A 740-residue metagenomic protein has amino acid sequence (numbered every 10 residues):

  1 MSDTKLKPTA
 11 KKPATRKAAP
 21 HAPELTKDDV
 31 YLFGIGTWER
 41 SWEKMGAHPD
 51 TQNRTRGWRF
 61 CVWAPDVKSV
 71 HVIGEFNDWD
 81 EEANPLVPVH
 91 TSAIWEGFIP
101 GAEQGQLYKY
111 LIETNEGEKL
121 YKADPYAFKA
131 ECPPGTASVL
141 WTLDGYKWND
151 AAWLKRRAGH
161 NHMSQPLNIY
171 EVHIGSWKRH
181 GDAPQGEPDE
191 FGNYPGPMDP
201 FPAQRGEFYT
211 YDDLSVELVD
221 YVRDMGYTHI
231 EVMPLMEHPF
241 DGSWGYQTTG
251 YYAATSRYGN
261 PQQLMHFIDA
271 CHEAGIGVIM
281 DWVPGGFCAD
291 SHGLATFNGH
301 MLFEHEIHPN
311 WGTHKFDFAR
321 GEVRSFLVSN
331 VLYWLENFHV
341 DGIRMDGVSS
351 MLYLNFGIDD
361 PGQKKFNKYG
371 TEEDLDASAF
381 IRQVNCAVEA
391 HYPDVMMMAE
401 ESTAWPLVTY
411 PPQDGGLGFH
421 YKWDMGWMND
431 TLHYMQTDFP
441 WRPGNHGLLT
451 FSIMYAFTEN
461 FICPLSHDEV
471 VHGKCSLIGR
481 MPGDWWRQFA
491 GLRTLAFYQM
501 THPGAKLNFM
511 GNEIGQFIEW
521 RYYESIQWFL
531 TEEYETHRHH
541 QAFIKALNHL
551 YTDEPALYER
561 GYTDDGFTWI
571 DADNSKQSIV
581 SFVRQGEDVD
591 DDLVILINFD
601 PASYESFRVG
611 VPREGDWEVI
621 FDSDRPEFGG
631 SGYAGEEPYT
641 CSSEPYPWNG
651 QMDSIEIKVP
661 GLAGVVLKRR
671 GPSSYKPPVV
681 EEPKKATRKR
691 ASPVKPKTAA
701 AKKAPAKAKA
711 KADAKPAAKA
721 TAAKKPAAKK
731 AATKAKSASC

Functional and structural regions predicted by a protein language model:
S2-N168, Q185, F191, V216-V222 (+5 more regions): Carbohydrate-interacting/catalytic domains
A10, E131, A151-S164, H173-E372 (+2 more regions): Substrate-binding/active-site clefts of carbohydrate-active enzymes
E118-L120, K178-H180, H238-D241, G286-D290 (+8 more regions): Short catalytic/ligand-binding loop motif for oxyanion handling, primarily in non-cytosolic enzymes, centered on
T210-L214, N260-Q263, E322-L327, E373-F380 (+4 more regions): Soluble or luminal CAZymes and related metallo-dependent hydrolases
V219-R223, I268, V331-L335, N385 (+3 more regions): Non-transmembrane alpha-helical segments in soluble domains of secreted/periplasmic/extracellular proteins
Y251, T255-G259, F318, Y369-E373 (+3 more regions): Short, contiguous acidic/charged loop-to-helix segments that flank catalytic cores in large enzymes
H339-D341, F356-E524, T552-D624, G629-G632 (+1 more regions): Conserved alpha/beta catalytic core and glycan-binding cleft of carbohydrate-active enzymes
